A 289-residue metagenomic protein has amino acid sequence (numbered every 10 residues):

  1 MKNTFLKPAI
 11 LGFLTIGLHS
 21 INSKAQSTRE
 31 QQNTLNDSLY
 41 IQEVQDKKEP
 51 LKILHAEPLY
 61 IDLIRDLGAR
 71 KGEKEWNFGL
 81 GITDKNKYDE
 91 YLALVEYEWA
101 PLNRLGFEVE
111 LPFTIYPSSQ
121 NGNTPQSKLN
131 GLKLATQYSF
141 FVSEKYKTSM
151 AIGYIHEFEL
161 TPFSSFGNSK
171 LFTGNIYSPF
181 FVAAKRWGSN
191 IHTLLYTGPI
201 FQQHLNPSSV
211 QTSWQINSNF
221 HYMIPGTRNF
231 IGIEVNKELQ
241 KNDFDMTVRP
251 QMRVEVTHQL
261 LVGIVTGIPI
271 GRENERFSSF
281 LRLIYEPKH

Functional and structural regions predicted by a protein language model:
M1-E30: Bacterial Sec-dependent N-terminal signal peptides
Q26-H289: Transmembrane beta-barrel domains of Gram-negative outer membranes and organellar outer membranes
